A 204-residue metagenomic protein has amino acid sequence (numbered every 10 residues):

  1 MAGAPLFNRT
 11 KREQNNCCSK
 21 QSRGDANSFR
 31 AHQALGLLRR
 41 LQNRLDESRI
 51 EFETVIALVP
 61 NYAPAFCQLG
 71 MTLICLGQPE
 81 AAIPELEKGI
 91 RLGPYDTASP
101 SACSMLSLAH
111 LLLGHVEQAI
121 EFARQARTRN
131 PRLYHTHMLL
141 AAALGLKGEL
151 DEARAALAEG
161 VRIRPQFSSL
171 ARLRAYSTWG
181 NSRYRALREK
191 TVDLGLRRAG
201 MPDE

Functional and structural regions predicted by a protein language model:
A4-K20, L41-T54, L76-R91, L113-F122 (+1 more regions): Structural signature of tandem alpha-helical TPR/SEL1-like repeats, specifically the intra-repeat loop/turn
G24, L58, L92-Y95, R129 (+1 more regions): Structural marker of alpha-solenoid helical repeat scaffolds
S28, Y62, D96-S99, L133 (+1 more regions): Residue-level recognition of tetratricopeptide repeat
A31, A65, S99-A102, T136 (+1 more regions): TPR alpha-solenoid repeat register
A34, Q68, A102-M105, L139: Canonical tetratricopeptide repeat
G145-S168: TPR/TPR-like (Sel1-like) alpha-helical repeat modules
A171-E204: Terminal, low-structured helical/coil segments at or just beyond the last alpha-helical repeat
